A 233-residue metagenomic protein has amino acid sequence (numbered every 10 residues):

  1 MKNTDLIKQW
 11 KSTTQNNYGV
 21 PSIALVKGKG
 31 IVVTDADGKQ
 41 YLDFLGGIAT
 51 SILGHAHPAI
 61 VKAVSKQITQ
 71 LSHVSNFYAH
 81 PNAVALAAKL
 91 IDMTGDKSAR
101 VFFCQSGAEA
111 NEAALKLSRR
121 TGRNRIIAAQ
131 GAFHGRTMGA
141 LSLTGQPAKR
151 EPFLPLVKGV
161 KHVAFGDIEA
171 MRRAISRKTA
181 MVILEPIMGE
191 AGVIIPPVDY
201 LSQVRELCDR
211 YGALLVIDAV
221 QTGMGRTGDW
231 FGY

Functional and structural regions predicted by a protein language model:
M1-K29: Active-site-adjacent loop/helix segments that line or gate small-molecule/cofactor pockets in enzymes
I23-D43: Active-site and channel-lining beta-strand-loop segments that bind or position nucleotide-derived/phosphorylated
Q40-I127: Glycine-rich loop-to-alpha-helix module at the N-terminal edge of alpha/beta enzyme cores
T50-I52, G189-V193, T222-M224: Short, small-residue-enriched loops and turns at beta-alpha junctions that line or gate enzyme active sites
S51-I52, T137-S142, W230-G232: Adenylate-forming
A88-M181, M188: PLP-dependent aspartate aminotransferase-fold enzymes
S176, I194-G228: Catalytic PLP-binding core of fold-type I/II PLP enzymes
